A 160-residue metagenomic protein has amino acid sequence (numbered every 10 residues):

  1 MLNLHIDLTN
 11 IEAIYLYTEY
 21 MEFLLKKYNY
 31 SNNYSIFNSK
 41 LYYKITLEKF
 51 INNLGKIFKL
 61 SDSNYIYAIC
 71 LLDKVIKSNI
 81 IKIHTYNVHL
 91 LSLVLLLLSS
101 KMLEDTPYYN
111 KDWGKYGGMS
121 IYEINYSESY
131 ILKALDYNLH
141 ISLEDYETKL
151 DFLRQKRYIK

Functional and structural regions predicted by a protein language model:
M1-H84, N125, S129, K133 (+1 more regions): Acidic, Ser/Thr/Pro-rich regulatory low-complexity segments at or just upstream of the first helical elements of major
Y34-K40, S61, V94-S100, G114-G118: Short, functional N-terminal and low-complexity linear motifs
T46, N53, L91, M102-D105 (+2 more regions): A generic structural signal for ordered alpha-helices
I66-K74, H89-K101: Contiguous, well-ordered alpha-helical segments that form the cores/surfaces of helical PPI scaffolds
K82-V88, M102-G117: Short conserved catalytic/interaction loops centered on acidic-Pro-aromatic/His motifs
V94, I121, R157-Y158: Alpha-helix boundary/capping detector
S99-P107, S120, L135-L139: Short leucine-rich amphipathic alpha-helical surface patches
K115-S129: Short, mixed-charge aromatic SLiMs
